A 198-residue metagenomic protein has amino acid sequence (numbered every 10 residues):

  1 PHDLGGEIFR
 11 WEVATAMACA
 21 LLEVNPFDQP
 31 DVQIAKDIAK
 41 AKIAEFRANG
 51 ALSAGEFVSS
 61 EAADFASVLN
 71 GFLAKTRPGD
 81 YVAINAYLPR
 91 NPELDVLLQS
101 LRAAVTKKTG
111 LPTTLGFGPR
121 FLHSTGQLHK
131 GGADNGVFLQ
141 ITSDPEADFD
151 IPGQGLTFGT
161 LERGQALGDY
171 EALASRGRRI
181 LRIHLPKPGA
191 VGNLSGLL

Functional and structural regions predicted by a protein language model:
P1-L198: Phosphate-moiety recognition in structured ligand-binding domains
